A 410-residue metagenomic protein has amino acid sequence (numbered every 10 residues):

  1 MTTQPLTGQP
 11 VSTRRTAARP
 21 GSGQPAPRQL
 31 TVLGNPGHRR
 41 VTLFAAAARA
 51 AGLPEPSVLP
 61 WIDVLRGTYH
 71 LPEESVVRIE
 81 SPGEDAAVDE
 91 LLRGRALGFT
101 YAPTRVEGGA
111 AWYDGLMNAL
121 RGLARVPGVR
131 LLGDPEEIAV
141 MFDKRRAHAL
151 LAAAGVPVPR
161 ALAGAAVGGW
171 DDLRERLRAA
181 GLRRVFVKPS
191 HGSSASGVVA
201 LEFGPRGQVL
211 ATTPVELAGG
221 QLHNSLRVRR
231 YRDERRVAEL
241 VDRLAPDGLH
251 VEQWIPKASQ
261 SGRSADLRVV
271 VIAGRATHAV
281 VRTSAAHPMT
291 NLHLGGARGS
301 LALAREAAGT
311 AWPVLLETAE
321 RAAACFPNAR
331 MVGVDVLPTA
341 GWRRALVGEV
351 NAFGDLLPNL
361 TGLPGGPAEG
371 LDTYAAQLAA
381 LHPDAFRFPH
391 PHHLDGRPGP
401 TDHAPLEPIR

Functional and structural regions predicted by a protein language model:
M1-A26, D85, A111-M117, A385-L406: Intrinsically disordered, low-complexity terminal tails and inter-domain linkers enriched for S/T/G/P/D/E
G8, G23, L123-G248: Active-site nucleotide/adenylate-binding loops and adjacent lid/helix of ATP-dependent enzymes
Q29-V32: Conserved hydrophobic helix-helix packing surfaces used for dimerization/oligomerization
N35-A47, A51-R176: Conserved N-proximal alpha/beta basic substrate-recognition cap immediately N-terminal to, or forming the N-lobe
G37-H38, H191-S194, P256-K257, A276 (+2 more regions): Short, solvent-exposed loop/turn segments at secondary-structure junctions
V187, V198-L201, Q208-P214, A265-T283 (+1 more regions): Beta-strand scaffold of nucleotide-dependent catalytic cores
Y231-T283, H287-W342: A long amphipathic alpha-helix within ATP-dependent nucleotide-binding catalytic cores
L292-M331, P338-R410: C-terminal active-site "lid" helix and adjoining low-complexity regulatory extension at the edge of ATP-using catalytic
